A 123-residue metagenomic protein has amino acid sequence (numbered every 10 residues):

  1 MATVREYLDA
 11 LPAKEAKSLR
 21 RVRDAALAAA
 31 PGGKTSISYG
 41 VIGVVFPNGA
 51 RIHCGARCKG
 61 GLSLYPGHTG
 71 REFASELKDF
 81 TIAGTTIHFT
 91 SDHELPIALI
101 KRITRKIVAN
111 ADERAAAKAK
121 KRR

Functional and structural regions predicted by a protein language model:
M1-R123: Charge-dense, helix-prone N-terminal extensions
